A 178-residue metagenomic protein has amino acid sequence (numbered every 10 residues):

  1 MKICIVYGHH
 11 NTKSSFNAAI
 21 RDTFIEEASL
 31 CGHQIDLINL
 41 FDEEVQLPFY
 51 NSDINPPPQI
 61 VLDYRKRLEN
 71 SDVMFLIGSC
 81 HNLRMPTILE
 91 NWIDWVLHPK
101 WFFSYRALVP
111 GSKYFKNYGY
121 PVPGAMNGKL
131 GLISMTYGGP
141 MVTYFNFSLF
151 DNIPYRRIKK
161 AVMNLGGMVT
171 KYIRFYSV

Functional and structural regions predicted by a protein language model:
M1-H33: N-terminal beta1-alpha1 ligand-phosphate binding loop
K2, Q34-D36, L130-G131, M168-V169: Residues at the starts of beta-strands that form the adenosine-phosphate
V6-G8, I38, S134-T136: Short hydrophobic segments within beta-strands
H9-N11, G138-V142, S177-V178: A short, flexible beta-alpha/helix-coil linker loop
I25, T143-V178: Glycine-rich phosphate/pyrophosphate-binding loop and the adjoining helix
H33-V45, I173-Y176: A short beta-strand-loop structural module common to alpha/beta enzyme folds
N39-P58: N-terminal beta-loop-helix "entrance" segment that forms/cooperates in small-molecule cofactor or anionic ligand
P56-R156: Helix-loop-strand module that forms the ligand-binding subsite of alpha/beta enzymes
